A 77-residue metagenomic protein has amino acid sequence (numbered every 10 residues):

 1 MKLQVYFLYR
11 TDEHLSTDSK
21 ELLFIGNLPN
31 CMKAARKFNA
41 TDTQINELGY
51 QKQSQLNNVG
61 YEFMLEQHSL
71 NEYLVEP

Functional and structural regions predicted by a protein language model:
M1, F24-N27, N58-V59, F63: Intrinsic-disorder-associated interaction segments
M1-E21: Short aromatic-glycine-(Arg/Gly/Cys) micro-motifs in beta-strand/loop hairpins
F7, E13-H14, N30, A34-F38 (+1 more regions): N-terminal processing/targeting junctions
Y9-D12, G26, Q67-S69: Residue-level signal for short segments within beta-strands and strand-turn junctions of well-structured beta-sheet
D12-E13, I25, K37, N57: Short, well-ordered helical secondary-structure segments
T17-K33: A short, exposed loop/beta-hairpin motif centered on an aromatic-Gly-Thr core
R36-P77: Short, mixed-charge low-complexity intrinsically disordered segments
